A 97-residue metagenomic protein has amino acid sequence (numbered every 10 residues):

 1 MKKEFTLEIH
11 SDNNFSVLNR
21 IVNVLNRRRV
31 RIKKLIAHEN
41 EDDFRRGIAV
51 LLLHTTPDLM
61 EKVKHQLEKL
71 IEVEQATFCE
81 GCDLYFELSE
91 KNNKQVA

Functional and structural regions predicted by a protein language model:
M1-A97: A conserved regulatory-domain signal marking ACT and ACT-like small-molecule sensing domains and adjacent regulatory
